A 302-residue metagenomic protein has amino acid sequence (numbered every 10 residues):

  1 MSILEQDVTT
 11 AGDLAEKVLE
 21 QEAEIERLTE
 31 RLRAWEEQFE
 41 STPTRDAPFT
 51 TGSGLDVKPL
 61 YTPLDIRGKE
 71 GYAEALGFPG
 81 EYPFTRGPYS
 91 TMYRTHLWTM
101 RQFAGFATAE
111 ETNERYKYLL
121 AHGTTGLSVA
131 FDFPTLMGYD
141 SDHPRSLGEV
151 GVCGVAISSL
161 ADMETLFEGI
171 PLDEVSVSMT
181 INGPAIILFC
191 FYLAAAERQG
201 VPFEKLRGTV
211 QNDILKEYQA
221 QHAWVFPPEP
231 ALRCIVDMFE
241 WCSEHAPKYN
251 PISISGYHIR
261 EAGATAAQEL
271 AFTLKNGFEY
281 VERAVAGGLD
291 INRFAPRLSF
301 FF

Functional and structural regions predicted by a protein language model:
S2-F302: Catalytic alpha/beta active-site cores
